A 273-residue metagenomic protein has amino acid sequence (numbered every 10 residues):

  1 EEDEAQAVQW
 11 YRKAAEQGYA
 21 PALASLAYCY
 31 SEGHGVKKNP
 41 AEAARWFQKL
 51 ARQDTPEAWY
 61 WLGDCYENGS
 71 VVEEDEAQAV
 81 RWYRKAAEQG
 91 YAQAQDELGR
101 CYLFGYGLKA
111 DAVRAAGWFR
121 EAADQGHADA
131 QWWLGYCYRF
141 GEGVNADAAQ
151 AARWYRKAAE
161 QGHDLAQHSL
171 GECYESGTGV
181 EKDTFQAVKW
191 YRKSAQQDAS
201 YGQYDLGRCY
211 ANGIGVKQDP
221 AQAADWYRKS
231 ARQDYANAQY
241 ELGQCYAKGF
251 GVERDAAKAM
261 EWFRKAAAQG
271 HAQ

Functional and structural regions predicted by a protein language model:
D3, E16-Y19, E32-H34, N39 (+19 more regions): Short helix-capping/linker turns of helical repeat alpha-solenoids
S25-E32, W61-N68, V72, E97-F104 (+5 more regions): Hydrophobic face of amphipathic alpha-helices that form TPR/SEL1-like repeat modules and related alpha-solenoid
